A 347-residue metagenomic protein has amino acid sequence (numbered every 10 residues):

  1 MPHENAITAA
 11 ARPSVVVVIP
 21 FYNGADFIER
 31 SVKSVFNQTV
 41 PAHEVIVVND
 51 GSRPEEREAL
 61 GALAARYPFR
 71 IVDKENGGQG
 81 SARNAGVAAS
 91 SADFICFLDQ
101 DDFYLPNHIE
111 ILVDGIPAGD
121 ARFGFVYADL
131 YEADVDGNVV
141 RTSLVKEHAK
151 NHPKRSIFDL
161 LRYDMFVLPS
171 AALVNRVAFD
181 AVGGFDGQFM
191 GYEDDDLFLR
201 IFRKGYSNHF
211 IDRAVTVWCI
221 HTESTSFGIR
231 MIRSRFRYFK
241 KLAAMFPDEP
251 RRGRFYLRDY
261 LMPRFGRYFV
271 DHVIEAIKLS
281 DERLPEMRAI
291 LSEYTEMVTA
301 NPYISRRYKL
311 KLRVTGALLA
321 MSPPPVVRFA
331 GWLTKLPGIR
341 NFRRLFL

Functional and structural regions predicted by a protein language model:
P2-E4, I277-L347: Membrane-interface aromatic/basic loop that binds lipid-linked glycans or pyrophosphate carriers, typified by
K33-A42: Short, acidic, metal-binding catalytic loop of nucleotide-sugar glycosyltransferases
N49-E58, D99: A conserved acidic beta->alpha catalytic loop
K74-S90: Glycine-rich, basic loop-to-helix element that forms the pyrophosphate-binding segment of sugar-nucleotide handling
I95: Short aromatic/hydrophobic "clamp" motif used to bind/position activated sugar donors
N107-R141: Conserved donor NDP-sugar-binding/catalytic core segment of glycosyltransferases
N151-Y238: Conserved nucleotide-sugar donor-binding catalytic segment
R213-T222, F227-G253, H272-V298: Catalytic core of nucleotide-sugar-dependent glycosyltransferases
